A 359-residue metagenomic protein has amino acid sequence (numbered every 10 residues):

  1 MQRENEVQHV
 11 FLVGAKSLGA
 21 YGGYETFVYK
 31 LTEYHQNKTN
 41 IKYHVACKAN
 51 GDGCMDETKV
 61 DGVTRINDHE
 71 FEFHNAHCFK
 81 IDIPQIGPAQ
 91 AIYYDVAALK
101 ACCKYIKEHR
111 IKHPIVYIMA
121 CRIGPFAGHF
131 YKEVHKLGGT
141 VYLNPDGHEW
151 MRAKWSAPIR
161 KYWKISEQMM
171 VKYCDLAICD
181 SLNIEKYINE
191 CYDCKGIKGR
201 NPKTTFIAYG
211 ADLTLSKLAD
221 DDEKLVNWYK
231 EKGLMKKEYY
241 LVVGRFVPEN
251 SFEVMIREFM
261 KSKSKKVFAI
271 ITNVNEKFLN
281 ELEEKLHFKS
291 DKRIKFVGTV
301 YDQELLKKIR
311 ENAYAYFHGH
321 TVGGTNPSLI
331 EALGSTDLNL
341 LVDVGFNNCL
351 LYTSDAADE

Functional and structural regions predicted by a protein language model:
V7, L12-Y21, Y34-P88, I184 (+2 more regions): N-terminal strand-loop element at the rim of the active site of nucleotide-sugar-dependent glycosyltransferases
F11-V13, Y229-N250, I256-K263, F268-A269: Conserved donor-binding/catalytic core segment of Leloir-type glycosyltransferases
C47-G51, A211-D212, V243, V267-L282 (+1 more regions): Glycosyltransferase donor-sugar binding loop
Q90-A101, H113-L137, Y142-D146, G324: An aromatic- and histidine-rich active-site surface loop
I159-A177: Membrane-proximal helix-turn-helix segments that form the acceptor-binding/catalytic region of lipid-linked
K172-P202, A211-S216: A short, active-site helix/loop in glycosyltransferases that binds the activated sugar's phosphate group
K308-G324, D337-L338: Acidic donor-binding loop of glycosyltransferase active sites
Y352-D358: Conserved small/polar residues in nucleotide/adenosyl-binding loops
